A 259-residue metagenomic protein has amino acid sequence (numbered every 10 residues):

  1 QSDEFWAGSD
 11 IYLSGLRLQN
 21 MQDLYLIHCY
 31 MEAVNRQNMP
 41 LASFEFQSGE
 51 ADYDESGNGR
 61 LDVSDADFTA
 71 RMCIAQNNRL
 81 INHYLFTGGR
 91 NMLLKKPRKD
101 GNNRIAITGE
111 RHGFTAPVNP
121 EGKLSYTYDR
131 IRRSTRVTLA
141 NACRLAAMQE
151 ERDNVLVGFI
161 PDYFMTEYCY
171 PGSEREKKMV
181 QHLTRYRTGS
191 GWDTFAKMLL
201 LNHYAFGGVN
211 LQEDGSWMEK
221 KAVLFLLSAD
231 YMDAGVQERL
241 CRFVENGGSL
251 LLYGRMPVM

Functional and structural regions predicted by a protein language model:
S2-Q22, S48-G49, F225: Aromatic- and acid-rich polysaccharide-binding/catalytic face of secreted or lumenal carbohydrate-active enzymes
F5-S9, I27-C29, A33: Extended hydrophobic/aromatic segments used for targeting, binding, or gating
Y25, A33-E55, G59-M259: Carbohydrate-binding surfaces of carbohydrate-active enzymes
